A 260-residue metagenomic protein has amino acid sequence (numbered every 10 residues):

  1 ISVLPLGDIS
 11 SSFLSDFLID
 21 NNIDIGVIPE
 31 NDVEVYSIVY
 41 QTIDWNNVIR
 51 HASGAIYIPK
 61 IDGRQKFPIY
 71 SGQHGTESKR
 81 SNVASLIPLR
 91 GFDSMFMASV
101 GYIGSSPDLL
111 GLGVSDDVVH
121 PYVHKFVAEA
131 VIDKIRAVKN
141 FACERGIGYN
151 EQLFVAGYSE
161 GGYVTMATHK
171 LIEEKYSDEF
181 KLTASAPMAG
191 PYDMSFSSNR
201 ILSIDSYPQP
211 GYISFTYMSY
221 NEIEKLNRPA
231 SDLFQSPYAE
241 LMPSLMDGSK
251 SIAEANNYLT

Functional and structural regions predicted by a protein language model:
I1-G63: Catalytic-loop region of hydrolases
W45-S53, Y57-G101, D108: Short, surface-exposed "cap/lid" segments of acyl-processing enzymes
I58-K66, R136-A156, S177-F180: Gly/Ser-rich "nucleophile elbow"/oxyanion-hole loop immediately N-terminal to the catalytic nucleophile in hydrolases
G111-H120, A142: Glycine-rich "HGGG/HGxG" loop immediately N-terminal to the catalytic nucleophile of the alpha/beta-hydrolase
P121-E144: Alpha/beta-hydrolase active-site loop
G157-G161, T165: Gly/Ala-rich beta-loop-alpha elbow adjacent to hydrolase catalytic centers
S177-G190: A conserved short beta-strand
M188-T260: Accessory cap/linker subdomain of secreted extracellular hydrolases
